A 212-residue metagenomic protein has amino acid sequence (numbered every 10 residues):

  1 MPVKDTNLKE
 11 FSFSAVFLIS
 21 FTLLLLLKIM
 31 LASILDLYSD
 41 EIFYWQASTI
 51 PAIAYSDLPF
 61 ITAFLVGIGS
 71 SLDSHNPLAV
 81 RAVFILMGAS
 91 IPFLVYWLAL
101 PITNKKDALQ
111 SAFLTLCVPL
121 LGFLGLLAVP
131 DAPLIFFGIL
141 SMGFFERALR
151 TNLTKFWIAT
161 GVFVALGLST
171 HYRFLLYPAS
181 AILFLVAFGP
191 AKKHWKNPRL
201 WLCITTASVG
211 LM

Functional and structural regions predicted by a protein language model:
A15, V95-C117, F136: Transmembrane-helix signature of polytopic, membrane-embedded enzymes that assemble or transfer cell-envelope glycans
L18, A82-T103, L140, F144: Transmembrane-helix motifs of polytopic, lipid-linked glycan transferases
F21, S111-P119, G143, V164 (+2 more regions): Short helix- or helix-capping micro-motifs that position conserved polar/aromatic residues at function-defining sites
L31-Y44, A54-V66, S74-A79: Extracytoplasmic catalytic/substrate-binding loops of multi-pass membrane glycan-assembly enzymes
L100-K106, S141-W157, G167: Membrane-interface transmembrane helices that cradle and orient dolichyl/undecaprenyl
L120-L134: Short acidic/glycine- and proline-prone juxtamembrane loop motifs at membrane-interface regions of multi-pass membrane
F123, F156-Y172, T206: Membrane-interface alpha helices of multi-pass inner-membrane proteins
F144-L153, Y177-S208: Perimembrane helix-loop-helix junctions
